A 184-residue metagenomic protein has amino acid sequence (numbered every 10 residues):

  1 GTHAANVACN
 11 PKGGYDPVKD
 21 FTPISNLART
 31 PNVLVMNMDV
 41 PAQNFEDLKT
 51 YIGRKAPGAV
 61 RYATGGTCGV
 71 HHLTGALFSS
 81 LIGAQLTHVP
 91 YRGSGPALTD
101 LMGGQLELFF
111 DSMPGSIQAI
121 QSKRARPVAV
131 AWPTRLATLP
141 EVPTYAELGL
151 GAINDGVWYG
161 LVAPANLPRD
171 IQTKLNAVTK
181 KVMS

Functional and structural regions predicted by a protein language model:
G1-T2, S94, D111-S116, A131-P133 (+1 more regions): Beta->alpha turn/N-cap motifs
A5, G69-L73, A97, L108 (+4 more regions): Short, electropositive, low-hydrophobicity segments enriched in small/polar residues
V7, A97-D100, A137-E141: Short, charged, surface-exposed secondary-structure boundary motifs
A8-P96, Y145, W158-S184: Hinge/capping helix and adjacent helix->loop/strand transition within the periplasmic-binding protein
D16-L27, A63, Q85-V89, E107-L108 (+1 more regions): Short beta-strand->loop
I52-K55, A76-L81, G95-Q105, F109 (+1 more regions): Short helices/loops that flank or line small-molecule/ion binding pockets
